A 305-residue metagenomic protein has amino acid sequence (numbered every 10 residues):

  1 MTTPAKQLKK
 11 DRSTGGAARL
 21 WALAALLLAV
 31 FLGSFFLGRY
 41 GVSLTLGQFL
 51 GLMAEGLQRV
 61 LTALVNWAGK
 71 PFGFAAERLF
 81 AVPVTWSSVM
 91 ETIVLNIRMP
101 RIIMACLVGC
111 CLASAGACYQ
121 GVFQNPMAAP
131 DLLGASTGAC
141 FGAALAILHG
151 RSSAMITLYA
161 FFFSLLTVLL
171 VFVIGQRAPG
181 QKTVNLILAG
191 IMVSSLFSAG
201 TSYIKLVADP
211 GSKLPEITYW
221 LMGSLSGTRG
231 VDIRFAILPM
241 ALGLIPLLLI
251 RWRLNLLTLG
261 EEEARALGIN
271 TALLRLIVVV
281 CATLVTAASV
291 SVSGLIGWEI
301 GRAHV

Functional and structural regions predicted by a protein language model:
T2-H304: Alpha-helical transmembrane segments in inner-membrane proteins
